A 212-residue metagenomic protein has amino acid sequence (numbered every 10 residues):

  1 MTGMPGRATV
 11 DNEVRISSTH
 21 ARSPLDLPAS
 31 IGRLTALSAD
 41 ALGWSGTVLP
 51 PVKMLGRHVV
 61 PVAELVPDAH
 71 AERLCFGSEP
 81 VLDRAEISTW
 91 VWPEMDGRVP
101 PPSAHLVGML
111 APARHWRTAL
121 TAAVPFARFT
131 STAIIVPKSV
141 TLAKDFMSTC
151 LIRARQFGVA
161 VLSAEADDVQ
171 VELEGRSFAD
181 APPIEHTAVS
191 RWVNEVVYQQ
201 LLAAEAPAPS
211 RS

Functional and structural regions predicted by a protein language model:
M1-E94, Y198-S212: Acidic-basic catalytic patches of nuclease active cores, encompassing PD-(D/E)XK and other metal-cofactor nuclease
D83-R153, F157: Catalytic cores of nucleic-acid endonucleases
M95-G97, S139, F146-S212: Non-catalytic C-terminal interaction segments of nucleic acid-processing enzymes
